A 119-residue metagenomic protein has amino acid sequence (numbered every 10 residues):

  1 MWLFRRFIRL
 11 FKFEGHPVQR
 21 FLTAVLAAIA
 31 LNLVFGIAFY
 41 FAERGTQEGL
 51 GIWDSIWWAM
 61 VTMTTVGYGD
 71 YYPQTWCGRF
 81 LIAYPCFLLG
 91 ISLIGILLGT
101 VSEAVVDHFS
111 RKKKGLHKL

Functional and structural regions predicted by a protein language model:
M1, L116-L119: Glycine-rich adenosine-cofactor-binding loop
M1-L3, V61: Voltage-sensor-like transmembrane helices and their cytoplasmic interface
W2, L33-I37, S92, I96 (+1 more regions): Transmembrane alpha-helix boundary/anchor motif
R6-P17: Cytosolic juxtamembrane amphipathic/interface segments immediately preceding and feeding into a transmembrane helix
K12, L22, R111-G115: Short, flexible coil/linker elements and helix-boundary hinge sites characteristic of intrinsically disordered
Q19-M60, Y71-L81: Outer-pore turret/helix-boundary of cation channels
L50-K114: Pore domain of cation channels
